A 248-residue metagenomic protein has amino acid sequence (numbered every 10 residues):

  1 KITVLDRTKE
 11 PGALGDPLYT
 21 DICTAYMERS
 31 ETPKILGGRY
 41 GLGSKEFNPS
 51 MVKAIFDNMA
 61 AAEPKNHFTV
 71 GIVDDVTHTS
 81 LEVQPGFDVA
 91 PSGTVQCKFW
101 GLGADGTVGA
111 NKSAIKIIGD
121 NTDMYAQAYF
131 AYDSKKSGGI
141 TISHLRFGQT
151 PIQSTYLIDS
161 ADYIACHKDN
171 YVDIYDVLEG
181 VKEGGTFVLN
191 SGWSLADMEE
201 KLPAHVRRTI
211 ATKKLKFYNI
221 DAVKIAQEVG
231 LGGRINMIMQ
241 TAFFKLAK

Functional and structural regions predicted by a protein language model:
T3-V89, H205-A211, K216-K248: Peripheral docking tails and interdomain loops at the edges of cofactor- or intermediate-handling domains
L5-D16, T20, G93-G103, T107-K248: Active-site cofactor/cluster-binding pocket
